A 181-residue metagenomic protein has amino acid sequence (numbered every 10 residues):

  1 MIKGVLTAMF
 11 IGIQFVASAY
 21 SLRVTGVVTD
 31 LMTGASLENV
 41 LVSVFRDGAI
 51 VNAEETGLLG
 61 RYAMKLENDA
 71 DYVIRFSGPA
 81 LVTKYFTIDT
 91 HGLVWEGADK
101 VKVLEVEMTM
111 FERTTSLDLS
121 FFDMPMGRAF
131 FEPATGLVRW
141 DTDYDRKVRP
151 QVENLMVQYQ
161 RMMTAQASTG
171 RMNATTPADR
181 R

Functional and structural regions predicted by a protein language model:
M1-M9: Bacterial N-terminal signal peptides that target proteins for export
M9-S18: Hydrophobic h-region of N-terminal signal peptides that target proteins for export in Gram-negative bacteria
Y20-E38: Structural motif
M32-R46, R128-T135: Short, ordered, surface-exposed loop/turn motifs in non-cytosolic proteins
A49-R61: Short, acidic Ser/Thr/Gly-rich low-complexity loop/linker segments typical of extracellular and cell-surface proteins
A63-V73, P79: Short Pro-Gly-centered beta-turn/loop motif in secreted/extracellular proteins
R75-G92: A short, solvent-exposed loop/turn motif at the edges and junctions of modular extracellular/periplasmic domains
L93-R181: Surface-exposed, low-complexity/disordered segments and acidic/polar micro-motifs at processing/linker regions
